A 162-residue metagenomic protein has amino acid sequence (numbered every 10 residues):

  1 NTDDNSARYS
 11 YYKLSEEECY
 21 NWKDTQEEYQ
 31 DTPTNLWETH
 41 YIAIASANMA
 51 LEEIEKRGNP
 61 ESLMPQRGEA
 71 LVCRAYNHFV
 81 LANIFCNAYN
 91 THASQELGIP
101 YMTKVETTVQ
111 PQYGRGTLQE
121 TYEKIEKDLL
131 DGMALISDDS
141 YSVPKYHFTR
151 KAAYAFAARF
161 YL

Functional and structural regions predicted by a protein language model:
Y12-F85, G116, M133-Y141: Conserved, well-structured interaction surfaces
A43-L51, Y101-M102, A153-R159: Well-ordered alpha-helical segments within folded domains of soluble proteins
I84-E123: Short coil/linker segments at helix-helix boundaries
I125-L135: Extended glycan-interaction surfaces of carbohydrate-active proteins
I136-L162: Aromatic- and glycine-enriched pocket-lining scaffold segments that form the walls of small-molecule binding clefts
